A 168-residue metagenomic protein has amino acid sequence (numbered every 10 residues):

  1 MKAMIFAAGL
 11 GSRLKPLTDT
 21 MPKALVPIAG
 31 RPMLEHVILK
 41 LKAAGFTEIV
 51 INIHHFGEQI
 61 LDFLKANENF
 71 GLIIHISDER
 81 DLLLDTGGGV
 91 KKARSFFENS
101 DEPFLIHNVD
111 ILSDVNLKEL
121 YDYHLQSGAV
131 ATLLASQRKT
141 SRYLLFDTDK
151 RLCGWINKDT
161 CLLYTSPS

Functional and structural regions predicted by a protein language model:
M1-D19: N-terminal nucleotide-binding beta1-loop-alpha1 segment
K2-I5, P27, R31-N108, E119: Conserved N-terminal catalytic core of the sugar/cofactor nucleotidyltransferase
L10, V109-I111: Active-site metal-binding loops of divalent metal-dependent hydrolases
K118-R138: Conserved donor-nucleotide/metal-binding helix-loop-beta segment in metal-dependent transferases, i.e., the alpha-helix
L145-D147: Short beta-strand-to-turn element immediately C-terminal to the catalytic PLP-Schiff-base lysine in fold type I
D149-L163: Short, flexible, basic/aromatic active-site loop/helix in glycosyltransferases
Y164-S168: Conserved small/polar residues in nucleotide/adenosyl-binding loops
